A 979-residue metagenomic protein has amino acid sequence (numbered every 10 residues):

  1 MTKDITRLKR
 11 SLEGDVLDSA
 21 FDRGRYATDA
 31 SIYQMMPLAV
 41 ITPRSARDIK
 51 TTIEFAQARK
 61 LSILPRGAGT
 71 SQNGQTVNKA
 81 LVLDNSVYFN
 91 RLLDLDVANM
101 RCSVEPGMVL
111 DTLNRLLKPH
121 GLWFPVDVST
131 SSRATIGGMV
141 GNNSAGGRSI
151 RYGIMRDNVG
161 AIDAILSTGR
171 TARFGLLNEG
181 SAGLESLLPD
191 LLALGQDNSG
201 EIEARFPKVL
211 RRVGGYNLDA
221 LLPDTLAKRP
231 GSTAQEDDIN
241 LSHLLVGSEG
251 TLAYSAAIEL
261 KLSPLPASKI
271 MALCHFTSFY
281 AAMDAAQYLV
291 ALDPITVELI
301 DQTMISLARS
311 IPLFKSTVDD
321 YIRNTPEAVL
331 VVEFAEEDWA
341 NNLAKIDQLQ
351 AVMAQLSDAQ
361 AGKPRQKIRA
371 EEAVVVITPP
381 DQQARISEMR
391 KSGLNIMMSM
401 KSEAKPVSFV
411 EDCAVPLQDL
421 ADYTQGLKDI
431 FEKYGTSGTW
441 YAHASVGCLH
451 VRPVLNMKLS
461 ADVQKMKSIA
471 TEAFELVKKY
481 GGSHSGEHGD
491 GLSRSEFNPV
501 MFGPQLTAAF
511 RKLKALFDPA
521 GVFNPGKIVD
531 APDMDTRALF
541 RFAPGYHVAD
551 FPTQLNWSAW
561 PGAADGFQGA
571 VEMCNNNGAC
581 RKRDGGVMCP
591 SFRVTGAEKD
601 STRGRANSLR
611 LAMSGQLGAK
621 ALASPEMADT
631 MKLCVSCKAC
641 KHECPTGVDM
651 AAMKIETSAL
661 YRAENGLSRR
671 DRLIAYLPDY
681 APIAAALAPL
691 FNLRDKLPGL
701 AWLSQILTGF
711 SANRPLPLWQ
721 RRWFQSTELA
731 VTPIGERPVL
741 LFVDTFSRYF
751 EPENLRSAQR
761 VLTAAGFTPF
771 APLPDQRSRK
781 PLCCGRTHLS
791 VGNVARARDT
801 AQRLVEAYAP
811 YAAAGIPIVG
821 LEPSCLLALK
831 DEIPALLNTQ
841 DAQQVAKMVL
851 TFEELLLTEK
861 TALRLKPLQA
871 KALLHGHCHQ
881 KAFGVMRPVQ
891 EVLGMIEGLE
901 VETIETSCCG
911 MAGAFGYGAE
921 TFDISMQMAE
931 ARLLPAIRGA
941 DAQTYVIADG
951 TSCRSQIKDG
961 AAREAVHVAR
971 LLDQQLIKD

Functional and structural regions predicted by a protein language model:
M1-A58, A68-M100, S129, Y152 (+5 more regions): N-terminal flexible segment immediately upstream of the FAD-binding catalytic core in FAD-dependent oxidoreductases
L8, S31-I63, L81-T130, V140 (+4 more regions): N-terminal glycine-rich flavin-associated loop
S31, G141, A145, S149-M389 (+2 more regions): C-terminal substrate-binding/cap subdomain adjacent to the FAD-binding core in PCMH-type and related FAD-linked
S71-G74, T130-G137, L210-L221, E298-K315 (+15 more regions): A glycine-rich phosphate-binding loop feature that marks nucleotide/adenosyl-phosphate handling sites
P223-L252, L265, I270, T277-L292 (+12 more regions): Long hydrophobic segments that form regular secondary structure
I258-L260, L265, L292-A404, G438 (+9 more regions): Terminal amphipathic helices with adjacent charged low-complexity linkers/tails
A404, K479-H484, G491-L633, A652 (+2 more regions): Ferredoxin-type iron-sulfur electron-transfer modules and their immediate structural context
D518, P525, A651-D979: Iron-sulfur cluster-binding electron-transfer modules in prokaryotic oxidoreductases
